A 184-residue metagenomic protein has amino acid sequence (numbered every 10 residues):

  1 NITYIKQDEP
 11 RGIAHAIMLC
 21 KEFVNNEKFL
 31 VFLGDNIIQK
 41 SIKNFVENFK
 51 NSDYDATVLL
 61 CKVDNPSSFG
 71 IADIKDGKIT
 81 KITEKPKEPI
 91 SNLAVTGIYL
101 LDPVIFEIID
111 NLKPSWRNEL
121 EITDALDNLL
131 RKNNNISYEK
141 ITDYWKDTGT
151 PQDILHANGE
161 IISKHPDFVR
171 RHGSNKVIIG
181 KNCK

Functional and structural regions predicted by a protein language model:
I2-D76, L101, D110: Conserved beta-loop-beta/alpha segment of the NTase-like Rossmann-fold superfamily that binds/positions NTPs
T3, K78, N135-S137: Conserved beta-strand segments of alpha/beta enzyme cores
Y4, I90-L93, E139-I141: Short glycine-enriched loop/turn motifs at secondary-structure junctions
Q7-E9, C61, E84-K87, D143: Residues that form or immediately flank small-molecule/cofactor binding pockets and catalytic motifs
S52-Y54, P66-S67, L93-A94, H172 (+1 more regions): Short gly/pro-enriched beta-turn/loop segments at secondary-structure junctions
K75-L93: A short, charged helix-loop
N92-L100: A conserved mid-domain beta-alpha-beta active-site/ligand-binding segment of alpha/beta enzyme cores
P103-V104, D110-K184: Left-handed beta-helix
